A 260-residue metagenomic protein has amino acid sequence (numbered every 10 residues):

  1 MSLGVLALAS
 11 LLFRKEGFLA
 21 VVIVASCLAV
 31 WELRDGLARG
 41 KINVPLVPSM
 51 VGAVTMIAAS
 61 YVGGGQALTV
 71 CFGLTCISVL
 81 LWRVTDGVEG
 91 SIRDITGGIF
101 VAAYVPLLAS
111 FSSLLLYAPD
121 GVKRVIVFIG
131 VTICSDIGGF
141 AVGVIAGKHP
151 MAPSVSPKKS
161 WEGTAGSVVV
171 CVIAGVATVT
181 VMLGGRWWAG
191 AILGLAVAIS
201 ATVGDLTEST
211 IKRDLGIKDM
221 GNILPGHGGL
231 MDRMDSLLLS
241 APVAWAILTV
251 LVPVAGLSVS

Functional and structural regions predicted by a protein language model:
M1-L195, I199: Membrane-embedded alpha-helical bundles of polytopic integral membrane proteins
S113-Y117, I211-G216: Juxtamembrane C-cap of transmembrane helices in multi-pass membrane transport proteins
V144-I145, T210-L215, L238, P242-V243: Re-entrant/interfacial helical elements at transmembrane boundaries that shape and gate the permeation pathway
D214-L237: Interfacial loop-to-transmembrane junctions
R233-V250: Final/C-terminal transmembrane alpha-helix of multipass membrane proteins
I247-S260: Juxtamembrane boundary at the C-terminal end of a transmembrane helix
